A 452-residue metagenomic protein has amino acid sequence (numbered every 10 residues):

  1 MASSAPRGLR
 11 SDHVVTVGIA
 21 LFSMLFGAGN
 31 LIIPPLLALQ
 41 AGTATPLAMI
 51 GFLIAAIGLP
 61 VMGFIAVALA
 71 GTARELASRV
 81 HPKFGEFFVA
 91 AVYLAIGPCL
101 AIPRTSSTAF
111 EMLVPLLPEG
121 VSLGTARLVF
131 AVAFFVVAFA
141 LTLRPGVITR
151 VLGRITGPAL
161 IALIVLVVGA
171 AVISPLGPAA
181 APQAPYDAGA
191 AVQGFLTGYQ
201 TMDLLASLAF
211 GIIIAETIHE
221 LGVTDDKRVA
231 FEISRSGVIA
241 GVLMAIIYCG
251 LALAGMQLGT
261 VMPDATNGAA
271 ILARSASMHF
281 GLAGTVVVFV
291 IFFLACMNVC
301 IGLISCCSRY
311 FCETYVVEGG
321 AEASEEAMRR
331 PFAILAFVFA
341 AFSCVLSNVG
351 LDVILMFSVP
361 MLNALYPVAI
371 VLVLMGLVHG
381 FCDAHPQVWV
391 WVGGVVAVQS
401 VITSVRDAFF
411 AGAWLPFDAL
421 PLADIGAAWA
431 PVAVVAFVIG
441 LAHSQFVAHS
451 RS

Functional and structural regions predicted by a protein language model:
R10-L21, P46, K83-I96, L128-V132 (+3 more regions): Select transmembrane alpha-helical segments in multipass membrane proteins
T16-F26, L31, A170-G177, P185-A254 (+4 more regions): Hydrophobic, membrane-embedded alpha-helices of multi-pass small-molecule transporters
L37, S107-A126, H219-E220, C300-F337: Helix-loop-helix connectors at the membrane interface of multi-pass transporters/channels
A68-E75, F134-T156, E220-V223, A341-M356 (+1 more regions): Membrane-water interface regions at transmembrane-helix termini and the short interhelical loops of multi-pass membrane
A73-S78, I247-M297, V359-L362: TM-loop-TM module centered on a large, flexible mid-protein loop between adjacent transmembrane helices in multi-pass
L141-A171, S358-I370, W389-V398: Membrane-interface loop-to-helix entry segments
R144-I155, A191-G194, I214-L243, T260-A273 (+1 more regions): Hydrophobic, small-residue-rich membrane helices and short re-entrant helix-turn-helix hairpins that build
I370-V438, H449-S452: C-terminal membrane-solvent junction of multi-pass transporters and transport-like membrane proteins
